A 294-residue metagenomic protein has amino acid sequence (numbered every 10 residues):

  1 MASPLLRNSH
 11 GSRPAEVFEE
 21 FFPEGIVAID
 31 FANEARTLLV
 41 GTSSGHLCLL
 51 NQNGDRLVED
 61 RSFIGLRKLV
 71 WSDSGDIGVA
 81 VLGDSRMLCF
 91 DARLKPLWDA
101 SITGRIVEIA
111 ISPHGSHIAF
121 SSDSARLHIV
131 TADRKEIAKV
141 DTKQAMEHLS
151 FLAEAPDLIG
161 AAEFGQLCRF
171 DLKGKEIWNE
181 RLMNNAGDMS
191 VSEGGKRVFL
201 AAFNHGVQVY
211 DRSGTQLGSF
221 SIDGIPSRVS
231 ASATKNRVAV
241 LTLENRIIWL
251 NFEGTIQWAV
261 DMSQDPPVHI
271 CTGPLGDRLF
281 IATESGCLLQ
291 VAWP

Functional and structural regions predicted by a protein language model:
A2-G25: A short helix->beta-strand "capping" segment at the edge of beta-propeller domains
A15-E20, D55-D60, K95-A100, K135-V140 (+3 more regions): A short beta-strand motif characteristic of beta-propeller blades
F18-G45: Beta-strand-rich domains and repeat architectures in extracellular enzymes and scaffolds, especially beta-propellers
N33-E34, D73-S74, P113-H114, A153-E154 (+3 more regions): Residue-level detector of Asp-centered blade-edge/turn motifs that repeat once per structural unit in beta-propeller
L38, I77-G78, I118, L158 (+3 more regions): Hydrophobic beta-strand positions that form the internal "hydrophobic ladder" of WD40/Gbeta-like beta-propeller blades
C48, L88-C89, H128, C168-R169 (+3 more regions): WD40 beta-propeller blade core
D265-P294: Blade-level signature of beta-propeller repeat domains, shared across WD40, Kelch, NHL, RCC1 and BNR/Asp-box propellers
